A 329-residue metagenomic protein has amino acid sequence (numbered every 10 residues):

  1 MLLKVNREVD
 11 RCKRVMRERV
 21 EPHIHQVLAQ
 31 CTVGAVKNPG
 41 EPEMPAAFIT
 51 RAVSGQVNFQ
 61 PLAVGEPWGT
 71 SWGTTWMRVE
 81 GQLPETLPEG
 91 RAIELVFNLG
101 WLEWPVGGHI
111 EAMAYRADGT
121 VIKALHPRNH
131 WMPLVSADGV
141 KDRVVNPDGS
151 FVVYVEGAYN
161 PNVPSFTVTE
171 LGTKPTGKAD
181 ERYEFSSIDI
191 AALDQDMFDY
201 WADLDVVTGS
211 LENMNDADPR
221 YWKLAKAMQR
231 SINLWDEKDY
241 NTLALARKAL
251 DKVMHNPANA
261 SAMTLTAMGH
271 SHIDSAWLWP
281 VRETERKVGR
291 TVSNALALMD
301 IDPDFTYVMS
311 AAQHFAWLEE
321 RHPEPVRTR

Functional and structural regions predicted by a protein language model:
M1-R329: Carbohydrate-active enzymes and regulators
